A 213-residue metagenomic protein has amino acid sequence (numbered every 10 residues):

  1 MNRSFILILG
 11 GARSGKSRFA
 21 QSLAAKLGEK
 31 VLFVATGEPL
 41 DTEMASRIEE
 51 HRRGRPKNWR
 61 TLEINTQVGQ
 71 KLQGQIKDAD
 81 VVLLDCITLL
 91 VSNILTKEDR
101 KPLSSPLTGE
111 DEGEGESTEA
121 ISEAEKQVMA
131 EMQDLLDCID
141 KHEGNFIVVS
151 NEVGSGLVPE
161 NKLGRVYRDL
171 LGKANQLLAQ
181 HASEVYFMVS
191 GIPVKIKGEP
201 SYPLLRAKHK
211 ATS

Functional and structural regions predicted by a protein language model:
N2, I6-I76: Conserved P-loop
V31, V82, E184-F187: Short, well-ordered beta-strand core segments
F33-A35, V148, F187: Structural beta-sheet core signal
T42-P102, T118-D134: Conserved inter-motif catalytic segment of the P-loop NTP-binding fold
L84-D85, N145-N151: Structural recognition of the conserved hydrophobic beta-strand(s) that form the central parallel beta-sheet of P-loop
G109-E110: Glycine-biased, low-complexity coil/linker segments
A120-V148, L170-H181: Substrate-engagement module of ASCE P-loop NTPases
N161-S213: Phosphate-binding/switch region of NTP-binding enzymes
